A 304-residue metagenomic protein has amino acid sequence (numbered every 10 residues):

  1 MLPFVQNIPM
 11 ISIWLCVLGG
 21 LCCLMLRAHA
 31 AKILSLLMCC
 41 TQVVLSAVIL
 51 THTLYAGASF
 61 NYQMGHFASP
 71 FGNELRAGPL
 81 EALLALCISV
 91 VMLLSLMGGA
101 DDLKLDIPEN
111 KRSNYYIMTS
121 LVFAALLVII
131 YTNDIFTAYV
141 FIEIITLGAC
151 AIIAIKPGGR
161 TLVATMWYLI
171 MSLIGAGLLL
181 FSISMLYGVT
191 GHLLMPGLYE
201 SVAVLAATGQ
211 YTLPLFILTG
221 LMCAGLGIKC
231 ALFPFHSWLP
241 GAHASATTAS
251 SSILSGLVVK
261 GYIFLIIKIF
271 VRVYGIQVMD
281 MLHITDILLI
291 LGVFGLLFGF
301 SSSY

Functional and structural regions predicted by a protein language model:
M1-I11, L18, C22-I117, P196-A203: Transmembrane helix-loop-helix hairpins at membrane boundaries of multipass inner-membrane proteins
M1-L21, I129-A149, T212-G220: Alpha-helical transmembrane segments and their immediate interhelical/interface regions in integral membrane proteins
S12-C16, S35-M38, I88, T119 (+4 more regions): Residue-level recognition of transmembrane alpha-helices in multi-pass small-molecule transporters/permeases
W14-C16, V43-V44, I144-T146, I228-P234: Amphipathic repeat-derived elements
W14-H29, L147-V163: Cytoplasmic juxtamembrane interface segments
G65-F67, G72, I144, L173 (+1 more regions): Short linear sequence elements within intrinsically disordered, low-complexity coil regions
L84, N114-Y115, E143, I287-L291: Short acidic-aromatic active-site loops that bind/stabilize oxyanions
L94-K104, L121-F136, G148-Y304: Hydrophobic transmembrane alpha-helices and their helix-loop junctions in integral membrane proteins
